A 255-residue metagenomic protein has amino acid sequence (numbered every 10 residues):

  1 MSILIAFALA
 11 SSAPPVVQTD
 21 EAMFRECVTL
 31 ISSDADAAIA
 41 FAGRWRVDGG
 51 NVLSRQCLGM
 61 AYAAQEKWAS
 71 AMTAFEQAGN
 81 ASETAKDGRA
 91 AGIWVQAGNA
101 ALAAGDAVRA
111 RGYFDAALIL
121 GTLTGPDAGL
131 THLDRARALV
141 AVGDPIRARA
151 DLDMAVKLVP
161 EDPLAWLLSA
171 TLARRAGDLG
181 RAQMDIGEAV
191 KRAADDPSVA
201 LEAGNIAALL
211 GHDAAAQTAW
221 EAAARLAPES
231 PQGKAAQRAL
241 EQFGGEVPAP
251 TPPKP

Functional and structural regions predicted by a protein language model:
I5-C57, A61-E76, P248-P255: N-terminal leader/linker segments that initiate helical-solenoid repeat arrays
P15, I39, L209-H212, Q217-P255: Terminal, low-structured helical/coil segments at or just beyond the last alpha-helical repeat
D20, V52-L53, K86, A91 (+4 more regions): Helix-start (N-cap) detector for alpha-helical repeat units in TPR-like alpha-solenoids, especially tetratricopeptide
E26-V28, M60, N99, R137 (+3 more regions): Residue-level recognition of tetratricopeptide repeat
V47-D48, A81-A85, L120-T124, L158 (+2 more regions): Structural marker of alpha-solenoid helical repeat scaffolds
C57, Q96, L130, D134 (+3 more regions): Canonical tetratricopeptide repeat
L120-R192: Alpha-helical adaptor scaffolds
